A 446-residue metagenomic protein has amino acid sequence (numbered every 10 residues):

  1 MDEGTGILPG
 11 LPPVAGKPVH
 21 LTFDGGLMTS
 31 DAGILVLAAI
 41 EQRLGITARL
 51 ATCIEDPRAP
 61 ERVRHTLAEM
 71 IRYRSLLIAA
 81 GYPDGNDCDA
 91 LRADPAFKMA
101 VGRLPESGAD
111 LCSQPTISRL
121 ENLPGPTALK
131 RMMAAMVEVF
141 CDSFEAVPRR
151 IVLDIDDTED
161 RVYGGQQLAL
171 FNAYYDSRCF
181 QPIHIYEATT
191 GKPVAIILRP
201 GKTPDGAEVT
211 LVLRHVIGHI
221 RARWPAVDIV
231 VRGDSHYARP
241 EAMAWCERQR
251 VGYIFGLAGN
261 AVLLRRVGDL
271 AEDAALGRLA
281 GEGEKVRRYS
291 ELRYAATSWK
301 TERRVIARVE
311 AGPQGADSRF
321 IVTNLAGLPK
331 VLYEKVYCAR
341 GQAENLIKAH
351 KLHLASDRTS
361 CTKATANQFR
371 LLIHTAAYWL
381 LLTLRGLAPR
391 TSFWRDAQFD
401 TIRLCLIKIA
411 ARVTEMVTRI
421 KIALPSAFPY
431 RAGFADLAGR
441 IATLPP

Functional and structural regions predicted by a protein language model:
M1-P204, T210-G218, A222-R223, K408-P446: Dynamic "connector" segments at or just before major functional cores
D2-V19, G252-L352, D436-P446: An anionic, glycine-rich sequence signature occurring as long contiguous blocks
P13-V19, L50-I54, P95-M99, W245 (+4 more regions): Short acidic (Asp/Glu) and glycine-rich catalytic loops that position anionic groups and cofactors
I40, L332-F369, I373-R385: Short amphipathic alpha-helical "interface-anchor" segments enriched in bulky aromatics
P60-E69, C361-L371, A397: Structural motif
D156, V227-A238: Acidic/histidine-rich, metal-coordinating catalytic segments
M243-G252: Short, surface-exposed basic-aromatic patches at helix termini and helix-loop junctions that form
L380-L424: C-terminal structured "cap/appendage" subdomains that terminate the fold
